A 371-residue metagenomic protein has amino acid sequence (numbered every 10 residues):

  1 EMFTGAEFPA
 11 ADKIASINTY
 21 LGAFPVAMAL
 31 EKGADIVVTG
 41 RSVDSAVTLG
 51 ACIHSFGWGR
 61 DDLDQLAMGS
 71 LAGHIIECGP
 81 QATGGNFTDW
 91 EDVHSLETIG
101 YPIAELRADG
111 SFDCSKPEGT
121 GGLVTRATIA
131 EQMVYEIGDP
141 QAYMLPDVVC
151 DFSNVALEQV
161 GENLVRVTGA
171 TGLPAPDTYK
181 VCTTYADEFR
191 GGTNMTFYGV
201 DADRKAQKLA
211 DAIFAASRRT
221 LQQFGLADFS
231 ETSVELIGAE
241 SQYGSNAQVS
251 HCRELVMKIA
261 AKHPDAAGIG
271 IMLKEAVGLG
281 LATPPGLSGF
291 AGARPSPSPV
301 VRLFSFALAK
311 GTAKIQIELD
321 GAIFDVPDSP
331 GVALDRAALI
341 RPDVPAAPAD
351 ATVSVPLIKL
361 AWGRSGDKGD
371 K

Functional and structural regions predicted by a protein language model:
E1-G50, F56, L71, C78 (+7 more regions): Alpha/propeptide regions of enzymes that mature by internal proteolysis
T4-A11, P25, E31-D35, S42-D44 (+8 more regions): Short coil/turn connectors at secondary-structure junctions
I14-N18, A27-M28, D35-V37, G73-H74 (+5 more regions): Structural motif
A15-T19, D61-Q65, G119-L123, T196-Q207 (+2 more regions): Hydrophobic alpha-helical scaffolding
P25-A27, A72, Y101-I103, V167-A170 (+5 more regions): Generic recognition of flexible, low-complexity loop/linker segments
L66-P174, R190: A conserved active-site cap/scaffold subdomain adjacent to cofactor or substrate pockets
E136, P140-N163, L334-W362: Short, Gly/Pro- and small/polar-rich lid/capping loops
G169-S354, K371: C-terminal non-catalytic interaction/assembly regions of soluble proteins
